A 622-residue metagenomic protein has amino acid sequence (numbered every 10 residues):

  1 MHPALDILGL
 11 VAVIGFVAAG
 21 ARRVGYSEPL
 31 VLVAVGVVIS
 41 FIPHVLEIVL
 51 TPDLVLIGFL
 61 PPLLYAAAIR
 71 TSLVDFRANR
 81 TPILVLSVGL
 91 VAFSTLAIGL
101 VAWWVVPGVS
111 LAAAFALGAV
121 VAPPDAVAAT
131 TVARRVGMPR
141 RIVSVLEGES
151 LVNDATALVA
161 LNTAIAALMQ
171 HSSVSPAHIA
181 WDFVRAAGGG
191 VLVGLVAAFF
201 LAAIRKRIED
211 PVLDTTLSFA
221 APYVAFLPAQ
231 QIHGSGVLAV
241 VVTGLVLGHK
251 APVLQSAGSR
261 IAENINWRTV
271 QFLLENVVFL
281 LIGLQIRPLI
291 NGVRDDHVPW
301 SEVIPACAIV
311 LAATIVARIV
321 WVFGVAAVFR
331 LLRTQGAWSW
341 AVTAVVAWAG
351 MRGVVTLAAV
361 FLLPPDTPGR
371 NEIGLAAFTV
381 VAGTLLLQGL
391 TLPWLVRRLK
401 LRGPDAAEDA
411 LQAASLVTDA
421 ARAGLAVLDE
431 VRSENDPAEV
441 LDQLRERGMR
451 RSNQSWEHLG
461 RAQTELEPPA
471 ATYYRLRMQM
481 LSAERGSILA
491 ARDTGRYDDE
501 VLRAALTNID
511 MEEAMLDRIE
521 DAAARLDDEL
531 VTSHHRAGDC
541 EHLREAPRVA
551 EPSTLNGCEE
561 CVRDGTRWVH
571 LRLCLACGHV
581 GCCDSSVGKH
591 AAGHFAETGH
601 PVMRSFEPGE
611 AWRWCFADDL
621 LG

Functional and structural regions predicted by a protein language model:
M1-S415, D419-R422, L489, D493-R496 (+2 more regions): Transmembrane helical cores of multi-pass secondary ion antiporters/exchangers
H2-D6, E500-S533, A576, H594-G622: In a subset of proteins, long, contiguous C-terminal domains/tails are tracked
I42-P43, A257-G258, P469-A470, P547-T554: Short, positively charged
T269, R563-G565: Short loop/turn motifs at secondary-structure junctions and domain boundaries
L401-H535: Cytosolic C-terminal regulatory domains/tails of membrane transporters and channels
H534-G557, D564, H579-G622: Cys/His-rich, Zn2+-coordinating zinc-finger modules
C558-C561, C574: Short cysteine-rich clusters marking metal-coordination/redox-active sites
T566-L575: Canonical RING-type zinc finger of E3 ubiquitin-protein ligases
